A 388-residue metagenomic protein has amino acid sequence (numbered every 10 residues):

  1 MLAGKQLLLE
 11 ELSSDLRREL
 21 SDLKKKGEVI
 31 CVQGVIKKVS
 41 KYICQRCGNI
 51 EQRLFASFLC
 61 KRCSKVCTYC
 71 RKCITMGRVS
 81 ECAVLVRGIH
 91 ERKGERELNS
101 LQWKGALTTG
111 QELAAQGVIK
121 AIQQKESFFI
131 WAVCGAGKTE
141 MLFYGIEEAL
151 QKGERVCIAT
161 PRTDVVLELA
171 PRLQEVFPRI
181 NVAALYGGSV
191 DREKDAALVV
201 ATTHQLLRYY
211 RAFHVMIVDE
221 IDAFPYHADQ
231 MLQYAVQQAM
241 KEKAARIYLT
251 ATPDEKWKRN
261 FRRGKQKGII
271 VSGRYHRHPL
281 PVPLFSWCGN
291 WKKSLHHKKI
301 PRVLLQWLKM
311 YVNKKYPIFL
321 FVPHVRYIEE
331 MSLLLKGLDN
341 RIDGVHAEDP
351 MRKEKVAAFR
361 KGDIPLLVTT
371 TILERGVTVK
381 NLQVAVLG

Functional and structural regions predicted by a protein language model:
M1-K38: N-terminal alpha-helical interaction blocks
E28-K93: Interdomain "pre-motor" coupling segment immediately N-terminal to P-loop NTPase/helicase cores
W103-E126: N-terminal pre-P-loop "Q-motif" helix
W131-T139, A149-L150, E154-L169, H296-L335: Conserved strand-helix element at the start of the C-terminal RecA-like helicase core
M141-G145: Hydrophobic positions on the alpha1 helix immediately C-terminal to the Walker A/P-loop
T160-E168, R172-Q174, V182-K194, A201-R208 (+3 more regions): Conserved helicase motor
R211-G289, K293, H297-K299: Post-DEXD/H (motif II) to motif III coupling segment of the RecA-like Helicase ATP-binding lobe
E220-F224, R360-P365, T371-G388: Conserved RecA-like helicase motor core of SF1/SF2 enzymes
